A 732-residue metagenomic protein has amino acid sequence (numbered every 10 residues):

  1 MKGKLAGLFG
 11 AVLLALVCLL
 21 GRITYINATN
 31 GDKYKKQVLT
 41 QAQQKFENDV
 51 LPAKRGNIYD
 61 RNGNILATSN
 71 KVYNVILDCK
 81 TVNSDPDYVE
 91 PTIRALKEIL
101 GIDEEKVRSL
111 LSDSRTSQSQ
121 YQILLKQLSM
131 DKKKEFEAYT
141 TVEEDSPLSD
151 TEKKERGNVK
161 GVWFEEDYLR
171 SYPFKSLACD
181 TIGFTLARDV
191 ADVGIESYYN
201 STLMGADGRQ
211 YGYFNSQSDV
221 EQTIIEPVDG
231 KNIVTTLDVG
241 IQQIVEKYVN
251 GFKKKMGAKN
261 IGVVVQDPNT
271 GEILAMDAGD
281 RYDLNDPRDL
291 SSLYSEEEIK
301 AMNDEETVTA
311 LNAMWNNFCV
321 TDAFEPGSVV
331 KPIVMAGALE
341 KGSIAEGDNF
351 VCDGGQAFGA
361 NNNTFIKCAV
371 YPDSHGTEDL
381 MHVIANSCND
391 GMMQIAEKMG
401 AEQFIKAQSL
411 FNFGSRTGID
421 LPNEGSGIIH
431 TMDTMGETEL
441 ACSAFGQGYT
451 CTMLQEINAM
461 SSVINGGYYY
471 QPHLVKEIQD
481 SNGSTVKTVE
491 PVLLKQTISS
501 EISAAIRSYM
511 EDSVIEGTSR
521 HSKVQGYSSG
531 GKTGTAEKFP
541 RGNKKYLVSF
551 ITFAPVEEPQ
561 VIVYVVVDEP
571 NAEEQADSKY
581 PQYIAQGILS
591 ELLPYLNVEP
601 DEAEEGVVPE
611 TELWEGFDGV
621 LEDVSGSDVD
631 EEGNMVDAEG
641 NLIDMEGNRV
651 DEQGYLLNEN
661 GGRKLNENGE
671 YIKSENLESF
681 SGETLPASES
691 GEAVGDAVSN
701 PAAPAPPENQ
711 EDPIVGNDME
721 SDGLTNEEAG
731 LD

Functional and structural regions predicted by a protein language model:
M1-E296, E402-Q408, R541, E574-E605 (+6 more regions): Periplasmic/cell-envelope proteins involved in peptidoglycan metabolism and beta-lactam response
P52-R55, K231, T235, G262 (+6 more regions): Low-complexity, intrinsically disordered or weakly predicted helical/coil tracts enriched in serine/threonine
I65-A67, Y73, V220-Q222, N269-V329 (+5 more regions): Beta-lactam-recognizing serine transpeptidase/beta-lactamase-like catalytic domain environment
S176, G425, V475, L494 (+7 more regions): A generic alpha-helix propensity feature with a strong bias for hydrophobic helices
N571: Hydrophobic alpha-helical positions that pack around
P600-V620: Short, highly charged C-terminal tails/helix-capping segments
G619-M635: Long, compositionally biased low-complexity repeat segments characteristic of intrinsically disordered regions
